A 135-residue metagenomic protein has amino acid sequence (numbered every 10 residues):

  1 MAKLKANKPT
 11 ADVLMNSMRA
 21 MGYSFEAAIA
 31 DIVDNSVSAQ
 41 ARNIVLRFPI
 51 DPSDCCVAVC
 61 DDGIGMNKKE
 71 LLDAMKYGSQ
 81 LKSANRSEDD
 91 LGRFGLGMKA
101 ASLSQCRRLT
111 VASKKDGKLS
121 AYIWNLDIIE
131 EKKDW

Functional and structural regions predicted by a protein language model:
M1-V45, P52, K69-L72: Bergerat-fold GHKL ATPase/HATPase_c domain
R42-L46, K82-E88: Active-site phosphate-binding and catalytic loops of NTP-dependent enzymes
R47-P49, A112: Solvent-exposed beta-strand sheet faces enriched in polar/charged residues
I50-V57: Short beta-strand-loop-beta element adjacent to the nucleotide/active-site pocket used for signaling
D61: Acidic ATP/Mg2+-coordinating residue in the GHKL
I64-G65: Glycine-rich G1-box
K76-S79: Mobile ATP-lid/nucleotide-binding loop of the nucleotide-binding subdomain
A84-W135: GHKL-type ATPase core
